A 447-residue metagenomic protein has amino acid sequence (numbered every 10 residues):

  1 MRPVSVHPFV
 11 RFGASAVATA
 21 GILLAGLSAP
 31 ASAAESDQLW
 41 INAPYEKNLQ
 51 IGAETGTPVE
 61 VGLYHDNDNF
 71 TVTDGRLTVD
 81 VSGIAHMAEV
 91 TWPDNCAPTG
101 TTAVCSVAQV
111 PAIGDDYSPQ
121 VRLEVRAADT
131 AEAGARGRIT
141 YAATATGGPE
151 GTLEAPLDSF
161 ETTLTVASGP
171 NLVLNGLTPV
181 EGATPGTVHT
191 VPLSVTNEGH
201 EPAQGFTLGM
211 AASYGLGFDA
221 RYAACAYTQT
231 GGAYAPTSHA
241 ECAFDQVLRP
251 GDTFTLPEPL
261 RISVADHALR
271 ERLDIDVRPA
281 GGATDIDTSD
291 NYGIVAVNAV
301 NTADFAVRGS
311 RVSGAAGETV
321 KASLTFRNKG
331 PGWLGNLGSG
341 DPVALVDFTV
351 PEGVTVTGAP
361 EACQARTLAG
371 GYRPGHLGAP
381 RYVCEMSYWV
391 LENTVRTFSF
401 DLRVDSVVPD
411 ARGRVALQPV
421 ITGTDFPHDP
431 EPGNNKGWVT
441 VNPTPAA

Functional and structural regions predicted by a protein language model:
M1-E35: Secretory targeting and sorting signals
A34-W40, N67, Y141-L174, I275-R308 (+1 more regions): Extracellular/luminal low-complexity Ser/Thr/Pro-rich, glycosylation-prone repeat/linker regions
E35-S36, V72-A112, F206-F244, D341-V383: A surface/secretory-pathway sequence property marking extracellular, secreted, or lumenal proteins enriched
N42-N48, T91-P93, N175-V180, Y222 (+3 more regions): Surface-exposed, proline-enriched loop/turn segments that connect beta strands in immunoglobulin-like
Y45-T73, T178-P202, S310-P342: Short beta-strand elements of extracellular/lumenal beta-sandwich folds
L63-H65, V125-A127, A143-A145, S194-N197 (+4 more regions): Hydrophobic beta-strand positions in extracellular immunoglobulin-like domains
Q109-A135, F244-E271, V383-R414: Low-complexity, intrinsically disordered segments enriched in Ser/Thr together with acidic residues
F206-L337, D341-V346: Acidic, serine/threonine- and glycine-rich low-complexity intrinsically disordered segments that serve as flexible
